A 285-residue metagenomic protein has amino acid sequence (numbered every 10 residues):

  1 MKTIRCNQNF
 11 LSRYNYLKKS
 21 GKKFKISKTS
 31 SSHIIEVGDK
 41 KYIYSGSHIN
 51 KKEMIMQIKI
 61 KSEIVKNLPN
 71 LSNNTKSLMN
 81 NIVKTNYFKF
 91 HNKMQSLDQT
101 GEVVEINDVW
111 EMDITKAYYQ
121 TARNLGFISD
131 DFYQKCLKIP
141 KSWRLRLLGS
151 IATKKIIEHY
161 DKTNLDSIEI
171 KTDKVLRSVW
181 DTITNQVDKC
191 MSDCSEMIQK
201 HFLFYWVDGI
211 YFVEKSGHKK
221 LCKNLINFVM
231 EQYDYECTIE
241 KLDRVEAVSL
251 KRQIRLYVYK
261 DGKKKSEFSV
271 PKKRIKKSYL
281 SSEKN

Functional and structural regions predicted by a protein language model:
M1-N285: Conserved acidic
